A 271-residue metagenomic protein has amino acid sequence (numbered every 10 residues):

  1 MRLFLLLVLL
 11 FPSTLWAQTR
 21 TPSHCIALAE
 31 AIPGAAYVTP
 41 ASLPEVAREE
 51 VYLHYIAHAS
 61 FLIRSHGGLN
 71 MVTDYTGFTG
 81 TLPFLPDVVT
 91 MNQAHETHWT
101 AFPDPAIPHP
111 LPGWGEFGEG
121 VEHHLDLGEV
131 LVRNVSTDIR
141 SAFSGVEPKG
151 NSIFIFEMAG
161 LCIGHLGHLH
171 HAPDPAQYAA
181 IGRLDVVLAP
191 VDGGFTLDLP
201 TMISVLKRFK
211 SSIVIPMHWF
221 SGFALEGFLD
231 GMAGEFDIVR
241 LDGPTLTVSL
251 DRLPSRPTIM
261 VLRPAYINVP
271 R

Functional and structural regions predicted by a protein language model:
M1-R2, D104: Short linear, low-complexity motifs centered on an aromatic residue
L3-P12: Sec-dependent N-terminal signal peptides
F4, S42-E45, E50-Y52, F78-T79 (+10 more regions): Generic structural signal for short, flexible, solvent-exposed coil/loop and linker residues
V8, Q93, V191, H218: Residues that line or immediately flank small-molecule/substrate-binding pockets and catalytic motifs
L15-R140, L161-H165, D185-A189, G222 (+2 more regions): Metallo-beta-lactamase
I139-F209, F220, A224-E226, G231: Active-site-proximal loop/helix segments of hydrolase catalytic cores
V214: Residue-level signal for inorganic ion chemistry
